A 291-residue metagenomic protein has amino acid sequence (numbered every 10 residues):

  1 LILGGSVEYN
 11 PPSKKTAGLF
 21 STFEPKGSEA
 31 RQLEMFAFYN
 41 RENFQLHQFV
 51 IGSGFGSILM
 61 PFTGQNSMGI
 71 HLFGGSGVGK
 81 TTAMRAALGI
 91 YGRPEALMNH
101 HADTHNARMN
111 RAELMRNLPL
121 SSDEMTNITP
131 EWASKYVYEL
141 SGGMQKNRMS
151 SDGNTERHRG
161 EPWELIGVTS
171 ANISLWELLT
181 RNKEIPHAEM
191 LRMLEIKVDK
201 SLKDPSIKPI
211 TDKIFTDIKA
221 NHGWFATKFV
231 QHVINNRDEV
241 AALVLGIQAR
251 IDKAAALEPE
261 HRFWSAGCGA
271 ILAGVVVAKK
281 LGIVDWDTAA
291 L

Functional and structural regions predicted by a protein language model:
L1-L291: Phosphate-handling catalytic cores of nucleic-acid transaction enzymes
